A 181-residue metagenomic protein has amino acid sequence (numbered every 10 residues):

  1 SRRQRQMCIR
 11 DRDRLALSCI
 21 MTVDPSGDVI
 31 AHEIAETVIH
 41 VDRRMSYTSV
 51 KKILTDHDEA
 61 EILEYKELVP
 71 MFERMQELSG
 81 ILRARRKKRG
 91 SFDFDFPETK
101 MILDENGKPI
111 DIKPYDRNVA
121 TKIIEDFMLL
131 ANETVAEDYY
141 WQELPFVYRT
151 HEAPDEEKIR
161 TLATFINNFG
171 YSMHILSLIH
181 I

Functional and structural regions predicted by a protein language model:
R3-Q6, R10-L178: Conserved, carboxylate-rich catalytic/transport cores that coordinate ions
